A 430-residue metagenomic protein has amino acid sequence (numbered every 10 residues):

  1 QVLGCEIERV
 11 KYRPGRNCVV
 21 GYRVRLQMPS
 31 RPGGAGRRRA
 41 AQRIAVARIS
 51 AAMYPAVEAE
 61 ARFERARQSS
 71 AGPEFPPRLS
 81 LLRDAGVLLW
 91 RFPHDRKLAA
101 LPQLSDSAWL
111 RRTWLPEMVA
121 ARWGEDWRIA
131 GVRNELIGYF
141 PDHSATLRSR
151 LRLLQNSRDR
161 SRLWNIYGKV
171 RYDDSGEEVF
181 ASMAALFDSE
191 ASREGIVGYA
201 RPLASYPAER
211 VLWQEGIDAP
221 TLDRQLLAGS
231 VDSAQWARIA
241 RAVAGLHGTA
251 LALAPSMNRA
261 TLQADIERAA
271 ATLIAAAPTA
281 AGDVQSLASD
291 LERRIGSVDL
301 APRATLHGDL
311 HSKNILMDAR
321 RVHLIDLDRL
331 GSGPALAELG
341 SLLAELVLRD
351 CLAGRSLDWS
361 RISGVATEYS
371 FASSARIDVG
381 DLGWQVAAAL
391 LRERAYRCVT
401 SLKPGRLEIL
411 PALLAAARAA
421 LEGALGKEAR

Functional and structural regions predicted by a protein language model:
Q1-A191, G195-L203, E209-R210, Q214-E215 (+8 more regions): Phosphate/pyrophosphate-binding loops and the adjoining catalytic core of nucleotide-dependent enzymes
I49, K313-A344, L348: Catalytic activation segment of kinase domains across protein kinase-like and atypical kinase folds
G86-L88, I196-R210, Q225-Q285, V298-R303 (+1 more regions): A cross-family kinase active-site recognition segment
L110-L136, E190-A191, A252-H307, S373 (+1 more regions): An alpha-helical support segment within catalytic cores of ATP-dependent transferases
F187, H247-L251, L343, V347-D350: Protein kinase-like catalytic domain
R224-A228, L352-R355: Short acidic, glycine/proline-rich loop/turn micro-motifs
L310: Hydrophobic HxD+1 residue recognition
L336-S373, A387-G405: Active-site activation/catalytic loop segments of kinase-like enzymes and analogous catalytic loops in related
